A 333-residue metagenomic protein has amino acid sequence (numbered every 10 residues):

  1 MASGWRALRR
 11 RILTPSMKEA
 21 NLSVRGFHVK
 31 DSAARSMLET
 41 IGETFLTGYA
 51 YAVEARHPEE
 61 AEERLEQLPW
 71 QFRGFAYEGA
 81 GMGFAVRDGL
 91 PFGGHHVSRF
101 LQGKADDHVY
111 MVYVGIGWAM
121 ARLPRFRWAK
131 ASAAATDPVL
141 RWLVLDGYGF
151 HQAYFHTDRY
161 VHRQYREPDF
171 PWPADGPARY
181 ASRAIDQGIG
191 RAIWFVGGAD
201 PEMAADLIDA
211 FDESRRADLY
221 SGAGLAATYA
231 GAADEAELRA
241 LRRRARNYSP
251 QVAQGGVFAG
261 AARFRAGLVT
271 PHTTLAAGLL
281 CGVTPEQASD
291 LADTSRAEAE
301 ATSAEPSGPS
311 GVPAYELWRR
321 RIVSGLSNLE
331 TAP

Functional and structural regions predicted by a protein language model:
M1-P333: Mature, well-folded catalytic/scaffold domains that follow N-terminal targeting or propeptide regions
